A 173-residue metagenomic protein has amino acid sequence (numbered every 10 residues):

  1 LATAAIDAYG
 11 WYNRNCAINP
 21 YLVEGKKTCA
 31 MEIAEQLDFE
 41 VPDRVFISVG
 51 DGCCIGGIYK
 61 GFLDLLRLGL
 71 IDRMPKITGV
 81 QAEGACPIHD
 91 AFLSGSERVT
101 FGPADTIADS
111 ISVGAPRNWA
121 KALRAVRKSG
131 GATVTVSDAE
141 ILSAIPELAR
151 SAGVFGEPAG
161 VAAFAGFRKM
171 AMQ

Functional and structural regions predicted by a protein language model:
L1, T28-E32, E140, G166: Well-ordered alpha-helical segments embedded in enzymatic catalytic cores
L1-N15, Y21, D64-G156: Active-site/ligand-binding loops adjacent to catalytic centers
A17-A30, E157-V161: A glycine-rich, Thr/Ser-enriched phosphate-binding loop motif common to dinucleotide/cofactor-binding enzymes
I18-P20, G50-C54, E83, V161-A162: Short glycine-rich anion-binding loops that position phosphate/pyrophosphate groups of nucleotides and phosphorylated
K27, I33, L37-K60, R67-L68: Glycine-rich ThDP/TPP pyrophosphate-binding loop and its adjacent helix/strand module within ThDP-dependent enzymes
A30, I55, A108, W119-L123 (+1 more regions): A general structural signal for well-ordered alpha-helical segments in protein cores
G57-K60, A162-G166: Short amphipathic alpha-helical face segments that pack within enzyme cores and frequently flank/anchor catalytic
A165-Q173: Catalytic phosphate/nucleotide-handling subdomain of diverse soluble enzymes
